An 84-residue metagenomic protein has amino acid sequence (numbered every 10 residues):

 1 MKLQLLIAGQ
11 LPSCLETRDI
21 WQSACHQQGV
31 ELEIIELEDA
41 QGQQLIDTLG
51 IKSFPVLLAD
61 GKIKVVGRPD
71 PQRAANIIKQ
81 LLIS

Functional and structural regions predicted by a protein language model:
M1-Q27: Local sequence-structure signature of Cys/Sec-based thiol-disulfide redox active-site neighborhoods
Q4, E36, K64: Short, flexible active-site loop motifs that bind/organize anionic cofactors or intermediates
I7-G9, V30-G42: Thiol-based oxidoreductase modules, predominantly thioredoxin-like and allied folds used for disulfide exchange
L15-D19, Q44, P69: Generic recognition of short, well-ordered alpha-helical segments
S23-Q27, T48, I83: Secondary-structure boundary motif
L49-L57: Structural micro-motif
A59-S84: Non-catalytic, surface beta->alpha helical segment in thiol-disulfide oxidoreductase systems
